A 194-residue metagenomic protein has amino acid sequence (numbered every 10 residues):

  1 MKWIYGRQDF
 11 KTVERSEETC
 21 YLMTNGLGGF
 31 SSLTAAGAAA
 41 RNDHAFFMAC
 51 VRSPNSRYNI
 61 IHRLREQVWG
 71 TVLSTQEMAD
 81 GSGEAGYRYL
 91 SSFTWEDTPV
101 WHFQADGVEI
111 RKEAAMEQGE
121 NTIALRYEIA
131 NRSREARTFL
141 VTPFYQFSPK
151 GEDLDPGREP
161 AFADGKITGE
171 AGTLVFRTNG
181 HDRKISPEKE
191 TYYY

Functional and structural regions predicted by a protein language model:
M1-Y194: Terminal accessory carbohydrate-recognition/targeting modules of carbohydrate-active enzymes
